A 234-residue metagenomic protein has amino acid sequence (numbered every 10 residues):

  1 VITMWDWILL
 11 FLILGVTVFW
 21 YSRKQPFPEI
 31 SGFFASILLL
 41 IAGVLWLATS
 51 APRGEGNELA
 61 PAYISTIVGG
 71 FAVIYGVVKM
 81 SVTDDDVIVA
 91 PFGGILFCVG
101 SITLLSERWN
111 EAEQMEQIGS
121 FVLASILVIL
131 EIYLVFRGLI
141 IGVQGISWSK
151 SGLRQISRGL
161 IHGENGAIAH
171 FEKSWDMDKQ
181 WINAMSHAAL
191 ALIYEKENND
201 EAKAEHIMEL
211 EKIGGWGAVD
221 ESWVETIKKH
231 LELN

Functional and structural regions predicted by a protein language model:
V1-S147: Long, contiguous interaction/recruitment modules in multidomain scaffold/adaptor proteins
V143, G163, I182, A202 (+1 more regions): Structural signature of alpha-solenoid helical repeat junctions
S151, A188-L190: Structural register within alpha-helical repeat arrays
Q155-R158, Y194: Residue at a conserved register position within TPR or TPR-like alpha-solenoid repeats
G159-H162, N198: Residue-level detector of the short coil/turn that links helix A to helix B within each tetratricopeptide repeat
N165-I168, W175, A204, E211: Tetratricopeptide repeat
K179-M185, K212-E225: Boundary/linker segments of alpha-helical solenoid repeat arrays
A191-A218: TPR/TPR-like (Sel1-like) alpha-helical repeat modules
